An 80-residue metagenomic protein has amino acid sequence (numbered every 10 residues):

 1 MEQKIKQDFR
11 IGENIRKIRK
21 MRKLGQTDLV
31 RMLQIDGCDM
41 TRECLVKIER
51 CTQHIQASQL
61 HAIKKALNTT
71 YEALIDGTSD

Functional and structural regions predicted by a protein language model:
M1-R22: A short, Lys/Arg-rich alpha-helix, primarily the initiator
R10-E13, L24, M40, I55-S58: Residue-level signal for the short linker/turn that defines the boundary of a DNA-recognition helix
K20, Q34-I35, R50, S79: Residue-level detection of the helix-turn-helix DNA-binding "recognition helix"
K20, R31, K65: Alpha-helical residues within the helix-turn-helix
K23-K47: Short alpha-helical DNA-recognition segment
T52-A73: DNA major-groove recognition helix of helix-turn-helix/homeodomain DNA-binding modules
A73-D80: Short amphipathic recognition helices of helix-turn-helix/homeodomain-type DNA-binding modules
